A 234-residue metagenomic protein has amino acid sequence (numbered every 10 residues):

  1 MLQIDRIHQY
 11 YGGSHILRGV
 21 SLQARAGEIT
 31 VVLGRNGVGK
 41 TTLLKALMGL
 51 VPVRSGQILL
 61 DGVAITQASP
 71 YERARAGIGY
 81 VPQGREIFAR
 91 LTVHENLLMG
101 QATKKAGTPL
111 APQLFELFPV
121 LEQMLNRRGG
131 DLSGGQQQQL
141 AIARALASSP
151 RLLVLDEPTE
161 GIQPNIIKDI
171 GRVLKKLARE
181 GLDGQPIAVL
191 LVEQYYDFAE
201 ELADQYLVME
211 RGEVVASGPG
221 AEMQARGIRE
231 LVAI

Functional and structural regions predicted by a protein language model:
L33-R35: The feature captures the beta-strand-to-loop junction immediately N-terminal to the Walker
M48: Helix-to-loop junction immediately C-terminal to a conserved catalytic motif
P52, A64-R85, A111, Q123-N126 (+1 more regions): ABC ATPase NBD coupling module
L91, L132, A145-L146: ABC ATPase signature
R128-L132, Q136: Conserved ABC ATPase signature
A147-R151: A short, proline-enriched helix->beta-strand linker immediately N-terminal to the Walker B motif in ABC-type P-loop
